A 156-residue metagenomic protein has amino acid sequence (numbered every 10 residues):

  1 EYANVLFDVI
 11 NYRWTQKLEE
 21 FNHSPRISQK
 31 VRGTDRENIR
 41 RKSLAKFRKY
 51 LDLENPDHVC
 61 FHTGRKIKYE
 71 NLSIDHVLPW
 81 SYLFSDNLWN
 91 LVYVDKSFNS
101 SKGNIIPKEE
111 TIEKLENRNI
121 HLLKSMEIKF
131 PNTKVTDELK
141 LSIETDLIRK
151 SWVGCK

Functional and structural regions predicted by a protein language model:
E1-V59: Short, charged surface segments at domain edges that flank catalytic/cofactor-binding sites
N4, N11, N22, N38 (+7 more regions): Detector for Asparagine
W14, F47-L51, I67, K114-R118 (+1 more regions): Generic hydrophobic, helix-prone segments enriched in Leu/Val/Ile
H62-Y93, K102-K114: Histidine-centered nuclease catalytic patch
K96-K156: C-terminal structured domain segments
